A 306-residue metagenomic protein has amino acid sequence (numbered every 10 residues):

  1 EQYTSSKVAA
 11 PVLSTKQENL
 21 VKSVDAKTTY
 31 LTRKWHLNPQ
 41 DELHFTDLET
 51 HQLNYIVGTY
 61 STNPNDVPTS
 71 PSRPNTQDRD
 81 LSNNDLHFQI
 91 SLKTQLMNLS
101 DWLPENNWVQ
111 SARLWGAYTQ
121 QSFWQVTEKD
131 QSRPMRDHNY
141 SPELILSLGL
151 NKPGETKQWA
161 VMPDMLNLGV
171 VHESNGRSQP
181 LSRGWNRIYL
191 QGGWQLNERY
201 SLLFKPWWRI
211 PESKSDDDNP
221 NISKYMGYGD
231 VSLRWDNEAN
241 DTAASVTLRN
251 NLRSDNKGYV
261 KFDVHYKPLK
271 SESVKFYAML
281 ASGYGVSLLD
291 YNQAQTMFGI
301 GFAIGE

Functional and structural regions predicted by a protein language model:
Y3-Q131, H138-E143: Outer-membrane beta-barrel initiation region
D47-T59, R113-A117, N167-G169, S201-L203 (+3 more regions): Residue-level detector of the transmembrane beta-barrel scaffold of outer-membrane proteins
P64-T76, S82, L99-E238, V246-L248 (+3 more regions): Outer-membrane pore/translocation modules
Q95, S147-G149, K267, A281 (+1 more regions): Solvent-exposed residues in well-ordered beta-strands and their adjoining turns, especially edge/terminal strands
S141, A278, Q295-E306: Outer-membrane beta-barrel "beta-signal"
D241-K270: Glycine/small-residue-rich hydrophobic helix-like segments
K257-K261, K275, G299: Short amphipathic alpha-helical surface patches that serve as generic macromolecular interface elements
H265, S271-Y277, Y284-G285, E306: Long, compositionally biased interface segments
